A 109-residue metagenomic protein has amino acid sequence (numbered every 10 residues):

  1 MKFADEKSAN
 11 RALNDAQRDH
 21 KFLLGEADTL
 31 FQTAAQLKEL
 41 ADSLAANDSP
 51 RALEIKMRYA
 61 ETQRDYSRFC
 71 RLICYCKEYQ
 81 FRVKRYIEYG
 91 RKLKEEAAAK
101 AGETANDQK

Functional and structural regions predicted by a protein language model:
M1-F31: Short, charge/polar-rich alpha-helical segments
L13-A16, Q32, N47, C76 (+1 more regions): A composition/secondary-structure signal for short, hydrophobic, low-basic-content segments with alpha-helix propensity
D19, L30, K38, A52 (+3 more regions): Low-complexity, intrinsically disordered short peptide segments enriched in small/polar/basic residues
L23, E61-Y86: Amphipathic alpha-helical coiled-coil segments
A27-Y59: Extended alpha-helical coiled-coil "stalk/arm" regions that act as elongated linkers or oligomerization scaffolds
C76-A98, G102: Amphipathic alpha-helical binding modules
E103-K109: Short acidic DE-rich linear segments
